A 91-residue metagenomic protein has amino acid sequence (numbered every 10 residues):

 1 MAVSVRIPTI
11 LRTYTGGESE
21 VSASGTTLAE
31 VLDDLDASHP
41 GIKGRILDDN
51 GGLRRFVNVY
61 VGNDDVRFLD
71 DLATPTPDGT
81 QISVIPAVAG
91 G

Functional and structural regions predicted by a protein language model:
M1-G90: Ubiquitin-like/PB1-type beta-grasp interaction modules and other compact soluble beta-rich domains
